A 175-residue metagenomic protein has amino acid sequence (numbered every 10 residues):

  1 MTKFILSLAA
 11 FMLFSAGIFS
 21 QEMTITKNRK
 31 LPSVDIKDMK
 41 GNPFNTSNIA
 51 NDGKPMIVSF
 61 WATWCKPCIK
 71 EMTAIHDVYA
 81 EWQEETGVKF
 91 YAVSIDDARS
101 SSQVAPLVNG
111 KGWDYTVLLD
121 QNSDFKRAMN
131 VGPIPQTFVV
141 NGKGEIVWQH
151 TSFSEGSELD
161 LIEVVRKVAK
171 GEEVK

Functional and structural regions predicted by a protein language model:
M1-K37, W148-H150, K175: N-terminal targeting signals for export/organelle localization
D35-M56: A short beta-strand-turn-helix
N51-M56, T86-K89, D114-Y115, G142: Loop/turn elements at helix/coil->beta-strand transitions in domains of secreted/extracellular proteins
G53-M56, W61-W64, P133: Short pre-active-site segment immediately N-terminal to redox-active cysteine/selenocysteine motifs in thiol-based
M56-V58, Y91-V93, F138: Conserved hydrophobic packing residues within short motifs/helices of P-loop NTPase cores of ABC-family ATPases
K70-K111, N122-A128: Structural microenvironment flanking redox-active thiols in thiol-disulfide oxidoreductases
P106-W113, Q121-R166: Thiol/disulfide oxidoreductase modules built on the thioredoxin-like
